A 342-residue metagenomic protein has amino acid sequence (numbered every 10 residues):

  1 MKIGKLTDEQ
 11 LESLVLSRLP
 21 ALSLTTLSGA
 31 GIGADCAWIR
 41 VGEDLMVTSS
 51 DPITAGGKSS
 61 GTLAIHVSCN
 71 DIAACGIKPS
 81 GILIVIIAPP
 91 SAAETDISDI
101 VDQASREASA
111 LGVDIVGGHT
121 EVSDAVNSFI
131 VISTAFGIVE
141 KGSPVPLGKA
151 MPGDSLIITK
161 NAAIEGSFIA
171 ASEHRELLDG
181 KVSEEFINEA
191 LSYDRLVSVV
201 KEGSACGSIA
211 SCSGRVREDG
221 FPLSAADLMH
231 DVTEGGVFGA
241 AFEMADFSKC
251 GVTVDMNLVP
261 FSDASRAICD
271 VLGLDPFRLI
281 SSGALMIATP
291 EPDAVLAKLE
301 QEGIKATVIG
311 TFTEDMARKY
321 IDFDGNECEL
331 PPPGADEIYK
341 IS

Functional and structural regions predicted by a protein language model:
M1-S342: Helix-biased detector of long, well-ordered alpha-helical tracts
